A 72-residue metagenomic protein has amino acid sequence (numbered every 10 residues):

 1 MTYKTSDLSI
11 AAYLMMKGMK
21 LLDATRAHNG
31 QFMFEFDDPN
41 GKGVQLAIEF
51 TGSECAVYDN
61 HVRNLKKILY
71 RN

Functional and structural regions predicted by a protein language model:
M1-H28: N-terminal acidic leader/helix
Y3, Y13, F32-F36, F50 (+1 more regions): Aromatic side chains
D7, D23, D37-D38, D59: Acidic-enriched, low-complexity/disordered segments with a strong bias for Aspartate over Glutamate
R26-E35, P39-V44: Acidic, low-complexity, intrinsically disordered interaction modules
P39, G43-N72: C-terminal basic regulatory modules in eukaryotic proteins
